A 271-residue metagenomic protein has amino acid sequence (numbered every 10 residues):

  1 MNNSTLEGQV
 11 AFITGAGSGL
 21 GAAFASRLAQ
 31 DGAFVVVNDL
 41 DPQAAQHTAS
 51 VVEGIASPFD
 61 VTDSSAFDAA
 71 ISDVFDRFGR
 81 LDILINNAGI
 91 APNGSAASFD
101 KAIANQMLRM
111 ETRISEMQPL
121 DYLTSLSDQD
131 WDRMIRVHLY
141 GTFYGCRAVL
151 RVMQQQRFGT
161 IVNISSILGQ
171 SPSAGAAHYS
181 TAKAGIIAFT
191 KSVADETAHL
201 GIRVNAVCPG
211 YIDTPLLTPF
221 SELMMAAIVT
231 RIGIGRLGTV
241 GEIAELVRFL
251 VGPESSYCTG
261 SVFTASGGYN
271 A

Functional and structural regions predicted by a protein language model:
S4-V36, V193: Canonical Rossmann dinucleotide-binding motif of NAD(H)/NADP(H)-dependent dehydrogenases/reductases, specifically
P42-Q43, P58-I71, I90, D128 (+1 more regions): The beta1-alpha1 cofactor-binding region of Rossmann-like NAD(H)/NADP(H)-dependent oxidoreductases
I90, K101-F143, F158, V162 (+1 more regions): Catalytic Tyr-X3-Lys loop
C146, A182, T190: Active-site helix of classical SDR
R151, D195-E196, S256: Alpha-helical segment proximal to the catalytic Tyr-Lys
F158, R236-N270: C-terminal substrate-recognition "lid" of short-chain dehydrogenase/reductases
S166: Residue(s) in the substrate-gating loop at a strand-loop-helix junction that position the organic substrate next
A198, R203, G233, C258-G260: Short, small/polar-rich loop/turn modules that mediate ligand/substrate recognition or access, typified
